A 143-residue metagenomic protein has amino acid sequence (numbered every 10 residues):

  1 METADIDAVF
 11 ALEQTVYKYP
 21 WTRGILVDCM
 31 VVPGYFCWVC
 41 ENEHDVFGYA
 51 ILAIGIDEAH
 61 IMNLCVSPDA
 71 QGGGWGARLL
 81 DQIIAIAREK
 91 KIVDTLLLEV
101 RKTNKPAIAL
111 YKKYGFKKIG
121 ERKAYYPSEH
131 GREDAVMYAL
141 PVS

Functional and structural regions predicted by a protein language model:
T3-G73, A77-K91, A124, P141-S143: Acetyl-CoA-dependent GNAT
G72, E99-V100: Conserved SAM-binding loop
L79, N104-A107: Conserved short alpha-helix immediately C-terminal to the canonical SAM/SAH-binding motif I of Rossmann-like
V93-D94, K117: Short acidic/polar active-site loop segments enriched in Thr and Asp
D94, R101-K105, A124-S143: C-terminal "cap" of GNAT-fold acetyltransferases
Y111, F116, Y138: Conserved active-site tyrosine of GNAT-family acetyltransferases
I119-R122: Beta-hairpin "wing" of winged helix-turn-helix
